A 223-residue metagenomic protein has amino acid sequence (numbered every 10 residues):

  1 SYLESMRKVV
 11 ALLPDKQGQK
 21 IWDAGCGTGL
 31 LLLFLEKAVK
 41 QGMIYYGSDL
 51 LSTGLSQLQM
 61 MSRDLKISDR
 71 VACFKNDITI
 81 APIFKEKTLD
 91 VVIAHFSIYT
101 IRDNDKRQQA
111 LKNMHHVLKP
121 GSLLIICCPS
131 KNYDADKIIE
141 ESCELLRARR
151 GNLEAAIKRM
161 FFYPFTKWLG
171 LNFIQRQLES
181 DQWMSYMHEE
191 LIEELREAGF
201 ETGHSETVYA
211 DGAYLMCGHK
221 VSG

Functional and structural regions predicted by a protein language model:
Y2-Q17, F34: Conserved alpha-helix/loop element of class I SAM-dependent methyltransferases that forms part of the SAM/SAH-binding
W22, L32-I80: Class I SAM-dependent methyltransferase SAM/SAH-binding core
T28: Conserved SAM/SAH-binding loop
I83-V92: A short acidic, Gly/Pro-enriched loop at the edge of an enzyme's catalytic core that lines a small-molecule cofactor
Q108-P120: A short glycine-rich, Lys/Arg-flanked "PGG" loop and its adjoining helix->strand segment in the class I
I125-E154: Conserved class I S-adenosyl-L-methionine
Q182-A198: Short alpha-helix
A198-E201, E206-G223: Core SAM-dependent methyltransferase catalytic element
